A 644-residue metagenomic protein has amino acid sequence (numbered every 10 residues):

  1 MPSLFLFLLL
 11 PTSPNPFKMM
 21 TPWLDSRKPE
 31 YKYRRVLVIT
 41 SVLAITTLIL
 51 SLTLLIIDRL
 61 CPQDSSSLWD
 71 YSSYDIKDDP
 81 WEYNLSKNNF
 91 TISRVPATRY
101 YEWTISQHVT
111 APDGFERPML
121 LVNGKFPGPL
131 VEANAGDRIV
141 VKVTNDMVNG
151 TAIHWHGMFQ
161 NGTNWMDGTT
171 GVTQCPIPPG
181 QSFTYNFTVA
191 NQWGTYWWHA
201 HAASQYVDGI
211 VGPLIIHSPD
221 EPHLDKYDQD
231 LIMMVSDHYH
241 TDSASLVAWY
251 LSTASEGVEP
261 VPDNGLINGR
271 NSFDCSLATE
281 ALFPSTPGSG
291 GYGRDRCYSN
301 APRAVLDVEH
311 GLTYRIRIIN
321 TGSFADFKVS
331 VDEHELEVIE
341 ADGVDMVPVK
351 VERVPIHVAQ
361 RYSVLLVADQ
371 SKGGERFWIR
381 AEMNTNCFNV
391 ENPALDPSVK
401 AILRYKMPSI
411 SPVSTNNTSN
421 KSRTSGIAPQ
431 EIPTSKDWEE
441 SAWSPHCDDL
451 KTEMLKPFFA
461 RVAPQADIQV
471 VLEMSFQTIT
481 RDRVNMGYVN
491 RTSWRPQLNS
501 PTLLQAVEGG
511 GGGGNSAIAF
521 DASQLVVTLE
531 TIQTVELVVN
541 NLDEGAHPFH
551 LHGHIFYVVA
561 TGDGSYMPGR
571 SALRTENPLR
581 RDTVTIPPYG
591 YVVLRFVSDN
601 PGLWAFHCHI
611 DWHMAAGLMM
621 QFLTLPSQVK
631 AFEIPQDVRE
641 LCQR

Functional and structural regions predicted by a protein language model:
L6-P11: Compositionally biased, intrinsically disordered low-complexity segments enriched in Pro/Arg/Gln/His
P16, M20-S182, V258-R315, K456-L529 (+1 more regions): N-terminal, post-signal-peptide metal-ligating segments of extracellular/periplasmic oxidoreductases, dominated by
P29-T40, Y100-L224, A325-V354, F377-P393 (+4 more regions): Histidine- and aromatic-enriched segments that form or immediately flank copper-ligand environments
N89-V95, I210-V235, N392-T434, W438 (+2 more regions): Extracytoplasmic/periplasmic copper-protein system
T104-H108, H217, M234-Y239, S252 (+7 more regions): Structured loops at beta-to-helix junctions and adjacent beta-edge loops in soluble globular domains
N164-G171, C175-P178, L251-T452, A460-V462: Histidine- and aromatic-rich segments of cupredoxin/plastocyanin-like copper-binding domains
T184, W193-T195, A203-P262, C275: Internal, well-ordered domain-core segments that constitute the primary functional module of diverse proteins
L403, S419-T434, W438-Q465, V526 (+4 more regions): Terminal regions of secretory-pathway proteins
